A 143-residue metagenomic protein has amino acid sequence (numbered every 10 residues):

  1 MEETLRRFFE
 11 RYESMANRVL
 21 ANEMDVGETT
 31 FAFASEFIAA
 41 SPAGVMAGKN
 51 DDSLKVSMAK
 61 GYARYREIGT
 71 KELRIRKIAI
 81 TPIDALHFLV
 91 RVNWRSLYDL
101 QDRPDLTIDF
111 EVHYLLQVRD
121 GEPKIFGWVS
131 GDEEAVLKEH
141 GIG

Functional and structural regions predicted by a protein language model:
M1-F31, A39, I142-G143: Short, low-complexity N-terminal intrinsically disordered segments enriched in polar/charged residues
V26-I80: A solvent-exposed, acidic/Ser-Thr-rich amphipathic alpha-helical stretch
E67, S96-T107: Short, cysteine-centered beta-strand-loop-beta hairpins and adjacent loop/turn segments enriched in charged/polar
E72, L86-F88, I108: Residue-level preference for beta-strand/loop junctions
I75-T81, R95-S96, F110-Q117: Hydrophobic/aromatic beta-strand elements that line small-molecule binding cavities or substrate pockets in beta-rich
D84-S96: A short hydrophobic beta-strand element
T107-G143: Short beta-strand edge/turn micro-motifs at domain boundaries
